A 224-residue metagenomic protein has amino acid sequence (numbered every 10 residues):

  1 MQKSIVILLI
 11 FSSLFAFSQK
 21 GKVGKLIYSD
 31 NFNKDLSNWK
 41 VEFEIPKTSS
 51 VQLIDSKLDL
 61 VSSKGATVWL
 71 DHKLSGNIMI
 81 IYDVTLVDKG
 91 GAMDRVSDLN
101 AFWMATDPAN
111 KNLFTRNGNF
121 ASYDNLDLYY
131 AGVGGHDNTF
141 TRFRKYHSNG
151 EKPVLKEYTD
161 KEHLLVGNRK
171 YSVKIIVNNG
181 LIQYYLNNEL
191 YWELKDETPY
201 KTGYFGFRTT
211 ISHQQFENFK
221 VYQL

Functional and structural regions predicted by a protein language model:
M1-K22: Bacterial Sec-dependent N-terminal signal peptides
Q19-L224: Extracellular glycan-recognition regions
